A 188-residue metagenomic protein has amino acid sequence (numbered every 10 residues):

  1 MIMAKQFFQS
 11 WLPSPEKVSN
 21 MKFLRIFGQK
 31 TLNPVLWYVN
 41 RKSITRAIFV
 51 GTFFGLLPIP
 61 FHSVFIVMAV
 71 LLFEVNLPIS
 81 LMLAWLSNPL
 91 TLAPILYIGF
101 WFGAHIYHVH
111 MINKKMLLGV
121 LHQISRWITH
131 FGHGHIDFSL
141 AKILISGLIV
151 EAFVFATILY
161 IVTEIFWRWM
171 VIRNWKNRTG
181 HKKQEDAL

Functional and structural regions predicted by a protein language model:
M1, Q29-P34, W85-H105: Hydrophobic alpha-helical transmembrane segments
M1-T31: Membrane topogenic helices and adjacent juxtamembrane segments
K30-F53: Small-residue-enriched transmembrane helix starts and helix-helix packing motifs in multi-pass inner-membrane proteins
F49, F53, L57-P60, V64 (+5 more regions): Residues within alpha-helical transmembrane segments of multi-pass membrane proteins, especially transporters, ion
L56-G99: Transmembrane helix boundary and interhelical junction motifs in multipass membrane proteins
G99-T129: Juxtamembrane non-transmembrane "cap" segments at the membrane-aqueous interface of multi-pass membrane proteins
I143-R168: Transmembrane alpha-helical segments in integral membrane proteins
I165-Q184: Membrane interface segments of multi-pass transport proteins and intramembrane proteases
